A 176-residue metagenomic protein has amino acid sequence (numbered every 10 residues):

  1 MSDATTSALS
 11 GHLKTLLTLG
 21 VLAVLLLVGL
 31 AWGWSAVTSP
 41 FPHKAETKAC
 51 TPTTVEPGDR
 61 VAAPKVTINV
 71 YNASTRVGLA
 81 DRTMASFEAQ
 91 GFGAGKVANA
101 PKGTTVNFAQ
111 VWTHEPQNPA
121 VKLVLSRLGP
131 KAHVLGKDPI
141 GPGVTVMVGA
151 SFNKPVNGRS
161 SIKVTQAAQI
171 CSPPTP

Functional and structural regions predicted by a protein language model:
M1-L30, P42-C50: Terminal targeting segments of Actinobacterial cell-envelope proteins
A4-L9, T18, L22, R82-M84 (+1 more regions): BRCT (BRCA1 C-terminal) domain core and associated BRCT-interaction motifs
S10-H12, E56, N118, S160-K163: Serine/threonine-rich low-complexity intrinsically disordered regions
W34-F41: Transmembrane helices with small-residue packing motifs
F41-P101: Extracytoplasmic low-complexity, Pro/Thr/Ser/Ala/Gly-rich segments that lie immediately after a secretion/anchoring
H43-T47, W112, A168-T175: Intrinsic low-complexity, intrinsically disordered segments enriched in polar/basic residues
A150-P176: Extracellularly exposed regions in secreted/surface proteins, prominently low-complexity, repeat-rich
